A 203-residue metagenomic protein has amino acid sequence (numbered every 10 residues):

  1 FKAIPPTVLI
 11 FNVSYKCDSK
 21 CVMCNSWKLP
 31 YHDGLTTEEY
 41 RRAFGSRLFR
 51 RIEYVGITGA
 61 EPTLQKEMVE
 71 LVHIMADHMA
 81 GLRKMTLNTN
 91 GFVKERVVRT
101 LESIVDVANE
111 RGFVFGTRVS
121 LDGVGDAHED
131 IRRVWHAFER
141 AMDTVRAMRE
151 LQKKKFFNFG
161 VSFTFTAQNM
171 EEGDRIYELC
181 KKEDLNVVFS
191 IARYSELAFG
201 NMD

Functional and structural regions predicted by a protein language model:
F1-F115, E196-L197: Conserved alpha-helical substructure of the radical SAM core
N109-D203: Radical SAM enzyme [4Fe-4S]-AdoMet core and its adjacent flexible, acidic and glycine-rich loops/tails across
